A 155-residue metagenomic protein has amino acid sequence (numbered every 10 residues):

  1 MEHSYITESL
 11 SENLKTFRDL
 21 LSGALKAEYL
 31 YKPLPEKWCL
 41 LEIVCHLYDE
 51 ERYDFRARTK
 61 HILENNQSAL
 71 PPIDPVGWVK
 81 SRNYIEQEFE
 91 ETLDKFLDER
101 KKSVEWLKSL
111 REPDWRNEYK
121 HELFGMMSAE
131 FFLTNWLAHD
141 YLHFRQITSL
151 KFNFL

Functional and structural regions predicted by a protein language model:
M1-T16, F152: Extreme N-terminal tail/first-helix region
H3, R82-E86, G125-A129: A short, mixed-charge helix-start or loop-turn motif at secondary-structure junctions
L10-N13, V79-R116, W136: Acidic/histidine-rich alpha-helical segments that form the ligand environment of transition-metal centers
S11-R18, L41, R56: Short amphipathic alpha-helical segments
N13-R18, S22-Y29: N-terminal first-folded block
L30-P75, V104, E118-L155: Short, contiguous alpha-helical
